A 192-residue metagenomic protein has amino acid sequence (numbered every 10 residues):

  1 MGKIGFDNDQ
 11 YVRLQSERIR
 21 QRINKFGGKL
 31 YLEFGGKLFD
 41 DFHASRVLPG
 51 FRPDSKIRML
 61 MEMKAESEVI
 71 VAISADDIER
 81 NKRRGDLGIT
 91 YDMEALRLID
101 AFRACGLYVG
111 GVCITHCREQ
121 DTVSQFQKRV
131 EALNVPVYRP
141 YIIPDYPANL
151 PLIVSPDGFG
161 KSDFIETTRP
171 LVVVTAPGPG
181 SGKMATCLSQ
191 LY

Functional and structural regions predicted by a protein language model:
M1-D145: Long, basic/Gly/Ser/Thr-rich N-terminal segments that mediate initial subcellular attachment or targeting
E17-Q21, V154-T167: Pre-Walker A adenine-sensing motif
E131-A132, S162-I165, L191-Y192: Glycine-rich phosphate-binding loop of ATP-dependent small-molecule kinases
P140-K161: N-terminal pre-Walker A segment at the start of P-loop NTPase domains
P140-P144, F164-R169, V173-V174: Core alpha/beta catalytic barrel or barrel-like domain that forms the active/cofactor pocket in diverse metabolic
P170-L191: Glycine-rich phosphate-binding P-loop
